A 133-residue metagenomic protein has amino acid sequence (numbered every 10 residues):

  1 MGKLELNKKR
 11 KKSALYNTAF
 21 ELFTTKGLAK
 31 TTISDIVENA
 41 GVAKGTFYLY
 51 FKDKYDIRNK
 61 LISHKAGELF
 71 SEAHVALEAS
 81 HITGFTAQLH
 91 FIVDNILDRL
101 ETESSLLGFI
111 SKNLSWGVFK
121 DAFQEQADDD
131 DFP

Functional and structural regions predicted by a protein language model:
M1-K26, K30-N39, D56: Basic, helix-initiating cap at the start of DNA-binding domains
K12-E21, G67, E72-H74, H90: A short, Lys/Arg-enriched amphipathic alpha-helix from helix-turn-helix/homeodomain DNA-binding modules
G41-F51: Short hydrophobic/aromatic patch on the recognition helix
F51, R58-K65, E72-A73, I110: Alpha-helical DNA-contacting segments of helix-turn-helix folds
K60, V75-T102: Hydrophobic alpha-helical connector segments
G67, S71, G117-P133: Amphipathic alpha-helical packing segments from all-alpha helical-bundle domains
R99-F123: Amphipathic alpha-helical segments used for helix-helix packing
